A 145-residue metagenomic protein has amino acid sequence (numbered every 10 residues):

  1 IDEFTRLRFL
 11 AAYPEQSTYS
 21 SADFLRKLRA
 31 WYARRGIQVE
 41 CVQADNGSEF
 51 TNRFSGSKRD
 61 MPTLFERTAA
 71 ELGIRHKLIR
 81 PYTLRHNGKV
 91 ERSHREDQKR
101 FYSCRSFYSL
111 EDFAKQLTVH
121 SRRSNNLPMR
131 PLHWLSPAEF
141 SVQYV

Functional and structural regions predicted by a protein language model:
I1-F9, Y19-S20: An active-site-proximal beta-strand-loop segment
R6, L25, V42-D45, A69 (+6 more regions): Mobile genetic element proteins and their domesticated derivatives, centered on retroelements and DNA transposons
L7-A11, K77-I79, S103: Short small-residue beta-strand/loop micro-motif enriched in glycine and branched aliphatics
A11-C41: Active-site beta-loop-alpha junctions of metal-dependent nucleic acid enzymes, especially the RNase H-like/DDE
R35-S57, R80-Y82, N87, L135-P137: Acidic/histidine-rich, metal-coordinating catalytic segments
S55-D60, L84-R85, F107-F113: Conserved, non-catalytic sequence blocks in retroelement Pol enzymes and Pol-derived host proteins
K58-H76: Two-metal-ion acidic nuclease core segments, chiefly of the RNase H-like superfamily
L72-I74, R95-V145: C-terminal domain-tail junction helix/linker
